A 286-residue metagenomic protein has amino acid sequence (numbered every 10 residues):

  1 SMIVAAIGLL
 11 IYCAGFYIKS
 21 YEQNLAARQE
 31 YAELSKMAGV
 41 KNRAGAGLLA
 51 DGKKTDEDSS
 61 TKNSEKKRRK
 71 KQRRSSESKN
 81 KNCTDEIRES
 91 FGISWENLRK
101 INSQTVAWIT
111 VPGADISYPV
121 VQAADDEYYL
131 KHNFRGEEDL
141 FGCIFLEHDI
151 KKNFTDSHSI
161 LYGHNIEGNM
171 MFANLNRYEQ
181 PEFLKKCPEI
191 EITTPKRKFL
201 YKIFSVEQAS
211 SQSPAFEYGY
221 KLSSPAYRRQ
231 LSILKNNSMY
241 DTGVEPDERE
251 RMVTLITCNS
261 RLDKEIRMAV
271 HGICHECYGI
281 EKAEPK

Functional and structural regions predicted by a protein language model:
I3-K286: Solvent-exposed, non-transmembrane regions of membrane-associated and secreted proteins
